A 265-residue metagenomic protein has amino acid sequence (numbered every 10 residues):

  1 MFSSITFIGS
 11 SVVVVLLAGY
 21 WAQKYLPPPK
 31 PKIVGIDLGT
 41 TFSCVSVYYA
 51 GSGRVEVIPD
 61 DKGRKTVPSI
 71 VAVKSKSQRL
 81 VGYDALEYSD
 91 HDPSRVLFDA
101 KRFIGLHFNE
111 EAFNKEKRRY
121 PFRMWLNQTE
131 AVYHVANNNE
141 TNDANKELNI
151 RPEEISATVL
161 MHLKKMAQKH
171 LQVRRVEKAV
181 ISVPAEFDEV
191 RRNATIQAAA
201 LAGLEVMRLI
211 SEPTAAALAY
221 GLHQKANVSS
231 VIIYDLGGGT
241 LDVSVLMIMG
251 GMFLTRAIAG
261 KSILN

Functional and structural regions predicted by a protein language model:
F2-K115, R123-L126, T141-N145, N149 (+3 more regions): Oxyanion-binding/catalytic loops of NTP- or PPi-dependent enzymes
R119: Conserved thiamine diphosphate
E130: Short, solvent-exposed beta-strand/turn patches at coil↔beta or beta↔helix junctions that act as interaction loops
A136-N138: Short loop/turn segments at strand-loop or loop-helix junctions that form parts of catalytic or ligand-binding pockets
